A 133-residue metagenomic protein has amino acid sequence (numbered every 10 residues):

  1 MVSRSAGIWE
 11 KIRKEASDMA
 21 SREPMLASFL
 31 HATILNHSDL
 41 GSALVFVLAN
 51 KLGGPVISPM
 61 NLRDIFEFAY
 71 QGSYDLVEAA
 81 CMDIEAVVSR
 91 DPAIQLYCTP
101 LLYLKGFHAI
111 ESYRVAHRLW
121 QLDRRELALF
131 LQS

Functional and structural regions predicted by a protein language model:
M1-S133: Terminal amphipathic alpha-helical/low-complexity segments used for targeting or macromolecular assembly
